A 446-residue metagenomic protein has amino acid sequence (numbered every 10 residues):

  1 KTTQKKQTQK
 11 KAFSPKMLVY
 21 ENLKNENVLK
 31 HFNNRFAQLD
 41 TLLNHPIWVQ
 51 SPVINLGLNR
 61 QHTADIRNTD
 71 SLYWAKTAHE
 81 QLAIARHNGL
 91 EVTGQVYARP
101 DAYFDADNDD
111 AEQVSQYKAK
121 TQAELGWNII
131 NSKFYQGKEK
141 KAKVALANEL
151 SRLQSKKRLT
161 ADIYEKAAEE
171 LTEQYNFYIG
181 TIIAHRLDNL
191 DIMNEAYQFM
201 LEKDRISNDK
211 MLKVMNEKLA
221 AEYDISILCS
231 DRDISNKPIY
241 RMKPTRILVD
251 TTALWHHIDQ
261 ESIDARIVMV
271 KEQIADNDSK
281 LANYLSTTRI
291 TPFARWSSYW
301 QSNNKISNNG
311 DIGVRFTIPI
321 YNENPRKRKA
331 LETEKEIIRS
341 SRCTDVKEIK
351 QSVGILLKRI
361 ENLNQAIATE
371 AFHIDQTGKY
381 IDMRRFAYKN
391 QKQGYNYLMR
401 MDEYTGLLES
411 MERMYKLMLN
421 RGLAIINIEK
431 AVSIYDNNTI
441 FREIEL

Functional and structural regions predicted by a protein language model:
K1-L29, N33-L58, T63, D231 (+2 more regions): Acidic, low-complexity, intrinsically disordered peripheral segments
Y20-N22, L42-G89, N208, R232-A294 (+1 more regions): Amphipathic alpha-helical coiled-coil scaffold segments and their short linker/junction regions
N25, R60-T69, I130, F134-V144 (+17 more regions): Amphipathic alpha-helical coiled-coil segments and their boundaries
V28-R60, Y97-Q154, L190-A196, L212 (+2 more regions): A subset of solvent-exposed loop/turn segments in beta-rich extracellular surface proteins, enriched in glycine
H31-F32, K140, V144-S151, S155-A161 (+2 more regions): Charged, solvent-exposed structural "stalk/scaffold" segments of large extracytoplasmic/peripheral assemblies
L43, E80, G89, S155-D162 (+19 more regions): Leucine-rich amphipathic alpha-helices with coiled-coil/heptad-repeat character
Q61-I66, S71-Q95, R99-K143, K156-T160 (+4 more regions): A glycine-/polar-enriched beta->alpha junction
M269-S279, W296-L408: Intrinsically disordered, low-complexity segments enriched in Gly and acidic/Ser/Thr residues that form flexible
